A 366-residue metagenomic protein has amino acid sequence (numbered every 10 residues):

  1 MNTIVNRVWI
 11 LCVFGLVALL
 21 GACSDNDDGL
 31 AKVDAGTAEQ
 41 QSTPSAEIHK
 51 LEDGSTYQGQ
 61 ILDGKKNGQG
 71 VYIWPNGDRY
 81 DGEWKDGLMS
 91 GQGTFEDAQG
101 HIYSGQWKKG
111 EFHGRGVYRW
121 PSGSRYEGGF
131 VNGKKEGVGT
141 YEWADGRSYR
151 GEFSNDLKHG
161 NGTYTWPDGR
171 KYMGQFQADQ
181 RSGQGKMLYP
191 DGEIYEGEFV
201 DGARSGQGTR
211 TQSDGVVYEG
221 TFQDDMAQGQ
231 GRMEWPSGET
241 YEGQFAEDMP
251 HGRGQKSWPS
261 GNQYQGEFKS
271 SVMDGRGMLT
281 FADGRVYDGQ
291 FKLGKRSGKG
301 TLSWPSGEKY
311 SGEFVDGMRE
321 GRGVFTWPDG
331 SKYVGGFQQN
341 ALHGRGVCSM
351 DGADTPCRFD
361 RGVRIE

Functional and structural regions predicted by a protein language model:
N2-I10: Bacterial N-terminal signal peptides that target proteins for export
L11-L16: Sec-dependent N-terminal signal peptides
L19-A22: C-terminal motif of bacterial Sec signal peptides marking the signal peptidase cleavage site
S24-A31: Bacterial lipoprotein signal-peptidase II cleavage site
A31-E83, Q92, E366: N-terminal segments that cap or nucleate solenoid repeat domains
T56-N67, R79-S90, I102-H113, R125-E136 (+10 more regions): Conserved anchor residues at repeat-unit boundaries in beta-strand-based tandem repeats, strongest for the MORN repeat
